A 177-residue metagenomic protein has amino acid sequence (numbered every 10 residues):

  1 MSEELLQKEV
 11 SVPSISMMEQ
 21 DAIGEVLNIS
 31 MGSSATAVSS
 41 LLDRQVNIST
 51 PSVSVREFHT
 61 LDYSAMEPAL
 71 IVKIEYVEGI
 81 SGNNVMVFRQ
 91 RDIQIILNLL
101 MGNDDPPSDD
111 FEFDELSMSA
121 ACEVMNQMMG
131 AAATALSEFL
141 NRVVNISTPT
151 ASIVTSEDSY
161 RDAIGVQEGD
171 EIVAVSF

Functional and structural regions predicted by a protein language model:
S2-F177: Composition-driven recognition of glycine/serine/threonine/acidic- and proline-rich low-complexity segments and repeats
